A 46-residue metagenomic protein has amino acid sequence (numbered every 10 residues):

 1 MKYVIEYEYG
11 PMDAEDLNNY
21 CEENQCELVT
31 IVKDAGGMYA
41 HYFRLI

Functional and structural regions predicted by a protein language model:
M1-E8: Short glycine-rich, basic-tinged beta-strand/loop micro-motifs
E8-I46: Acidic, low-complexity, intrinsically disordered interaction modules
